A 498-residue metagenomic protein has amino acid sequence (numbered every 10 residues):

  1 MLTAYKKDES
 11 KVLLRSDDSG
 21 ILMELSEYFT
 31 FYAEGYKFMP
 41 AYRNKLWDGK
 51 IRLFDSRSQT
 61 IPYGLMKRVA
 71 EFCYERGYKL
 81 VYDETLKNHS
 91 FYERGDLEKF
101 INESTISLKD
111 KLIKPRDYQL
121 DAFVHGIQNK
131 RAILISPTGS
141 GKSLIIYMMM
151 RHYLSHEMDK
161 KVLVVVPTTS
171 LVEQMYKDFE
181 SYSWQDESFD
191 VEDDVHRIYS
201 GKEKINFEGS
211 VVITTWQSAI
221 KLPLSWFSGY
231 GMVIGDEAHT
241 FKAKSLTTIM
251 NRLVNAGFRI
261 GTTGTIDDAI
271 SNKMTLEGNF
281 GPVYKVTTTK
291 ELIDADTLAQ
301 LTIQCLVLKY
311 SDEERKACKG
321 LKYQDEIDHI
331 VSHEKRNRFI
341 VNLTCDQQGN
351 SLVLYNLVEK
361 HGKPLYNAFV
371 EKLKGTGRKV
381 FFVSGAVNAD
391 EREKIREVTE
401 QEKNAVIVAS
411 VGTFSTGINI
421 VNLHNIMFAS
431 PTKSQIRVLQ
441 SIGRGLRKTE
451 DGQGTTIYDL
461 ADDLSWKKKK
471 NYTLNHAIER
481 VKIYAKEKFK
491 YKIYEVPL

Functional and structural regions predicted by a protein language model:
Q128-R151: Walker A/P-loop
S143-S181, L357-E359: Conserved Walker A/P-loop ATP-binding site and its immediately adjacent core in helicase/helicase-like ATPase domains
V162, T169-Y199, K372-L373: Conserved helix-turn-beta segment of the N-terminal RecA-like "Helicase ATP-binding" lobe in SF1/SF2 helicases
E173, V195-F207, L352, H361-P364 (+1 more regions): Conserved helicase ATPase core of P-loop NTP-dependent helicases/translocases
S183-L224, E391, V408-A409: Inter-Walker segment of RecA-like/P-loop motor cores
G231-M232, H239-Q304, Y484: Post-DEXD/H (motif II) to motif III coupling segment of the RecA-like Helicase ATP-binding lobe
C318-N356, K360-E371: Conserved interdomain hinge at the start of the Helicase C-terminal
G385-K486: Conserved RecA-like P-loop NTPase helicase motor core
